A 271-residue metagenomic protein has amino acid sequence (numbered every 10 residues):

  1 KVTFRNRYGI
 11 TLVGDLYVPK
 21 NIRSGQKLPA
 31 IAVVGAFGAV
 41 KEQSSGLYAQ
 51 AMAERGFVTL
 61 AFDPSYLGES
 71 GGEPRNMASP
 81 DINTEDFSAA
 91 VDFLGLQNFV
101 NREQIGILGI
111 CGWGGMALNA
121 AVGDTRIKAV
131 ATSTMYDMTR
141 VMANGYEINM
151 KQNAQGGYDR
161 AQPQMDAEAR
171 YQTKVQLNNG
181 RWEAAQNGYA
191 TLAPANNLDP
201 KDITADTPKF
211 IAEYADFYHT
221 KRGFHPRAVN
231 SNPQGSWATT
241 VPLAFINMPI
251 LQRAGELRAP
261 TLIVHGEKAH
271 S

Functional and structural regions predicted by a protein language model:
K1-Q26: N-terminal cap/lid segment of alpha/beta-hydrolase-fold proteins
G25-A36: Short beta-strand element of the alpha/beta-hydrolase
G38-Q50, P64: The serine-hydrolase catalytic nucleophile loop
A51-G71: Conserved alpha/beta-hydrolase
M77-N98: Alpha/beta-hydrolase active-site loop
N98-C111: Alpha/beta-hydrolase fold nucleophile elbow
N119-H219: Alpha/beta-hydrolase-fold enzymes
L257, I263-H265: Short beta-strand/loop motif that positions the catalytic acidic residue of the alpha/beta-hydrolase fold
